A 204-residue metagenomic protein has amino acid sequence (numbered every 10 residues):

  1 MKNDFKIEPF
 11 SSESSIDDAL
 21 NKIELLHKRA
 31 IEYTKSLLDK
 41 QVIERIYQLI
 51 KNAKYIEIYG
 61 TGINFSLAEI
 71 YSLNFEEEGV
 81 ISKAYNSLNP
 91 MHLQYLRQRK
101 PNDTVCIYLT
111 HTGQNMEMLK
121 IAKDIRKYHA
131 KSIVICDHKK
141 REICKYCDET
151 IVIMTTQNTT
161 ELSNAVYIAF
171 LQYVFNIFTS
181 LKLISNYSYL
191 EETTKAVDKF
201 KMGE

Functional and structural regions predicted by a protein language model:
M1-D4, I16-A19, I23, E44 (+4 more regions): N-proximal short alpha-helices
M1-Q41: HTH-adjacent hinge/linker in prokaryotic transcriptional regulators
N21, L25-K28, L37-K40, E44 (+4 more regions): Electropositive phosphate-/nucleotide-binding environments in soluble metabolic enzymes
Q41-A53: Glycine-rich phosphate/diphosphate-binding loops that line cofactor/substrate pockets in enzymes
K51-Y187: Glycine-rich phosphate-binding loops that contact phosphosugars or nucleotide phosphates
S185-E204: A short, charged, Gly/Pro-tolerant segment at domain boundaries
